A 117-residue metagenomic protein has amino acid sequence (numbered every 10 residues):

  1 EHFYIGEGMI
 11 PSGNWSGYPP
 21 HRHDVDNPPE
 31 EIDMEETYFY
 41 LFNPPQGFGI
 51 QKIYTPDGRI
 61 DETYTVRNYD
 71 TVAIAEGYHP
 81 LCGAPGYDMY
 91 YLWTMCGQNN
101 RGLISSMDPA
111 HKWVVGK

Functional and structural regions predicted by a protein language model:
E1-P44, H111, V115-K117: Catalytic-core "active-site belt" of small-molecule-metabolizing enzymes, emphasizing His/Asp/Glu-rich regions
E1-Y4, G8, D26, D57-G58 (+2 more regions): Residue-level detector of functional hotspots within protein domains
Y4, L92-K117: Double-stranded beta-helix
E7-P11, E30-D57, T65, A84 (+1 more regions): Short, conserved beta-strand element in jelly-roll/cupin
P19-R22, K52-I53, P85-T94, I104-D108: Composition- and surface-driven signal marking solvent-exposed, interaction-prone regions in large proteins
I60-N68, S105-S106: Short amphipathic beta-strand/extended segments with alternating polar/hydrophobic composition
D61, L81-G83, N100-L103: Short active-site-adjacent structural elements
T65-G86: Conserved metal-binding segment of the jelly-roll/cupin
